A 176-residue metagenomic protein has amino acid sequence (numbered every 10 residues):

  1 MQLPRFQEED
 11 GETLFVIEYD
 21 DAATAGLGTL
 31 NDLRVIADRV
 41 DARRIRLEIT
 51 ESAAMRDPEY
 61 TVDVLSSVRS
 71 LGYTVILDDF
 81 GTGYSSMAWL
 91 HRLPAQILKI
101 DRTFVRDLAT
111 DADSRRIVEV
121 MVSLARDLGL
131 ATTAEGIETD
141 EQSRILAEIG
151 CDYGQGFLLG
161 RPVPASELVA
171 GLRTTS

Functional and structural regions predicted by a protein language model:
M1-F6, D32-I36, S67, D127: Amphipathic alpha-helical regulatory segments at dimerization interfaces that relay allosteric signals between sensory
L3-F6, L14, E18-L27, R44-D57 (+1 more regions): EAL-family c-di-GMP phosphodiesterase catalytic domain
N31-R39, D63-L71, V120: Catalytic-core regions built around general acid/base machinery
T61-V64, S86: Short beta-alpha junctions and helix-cap segments that line functional grooves
